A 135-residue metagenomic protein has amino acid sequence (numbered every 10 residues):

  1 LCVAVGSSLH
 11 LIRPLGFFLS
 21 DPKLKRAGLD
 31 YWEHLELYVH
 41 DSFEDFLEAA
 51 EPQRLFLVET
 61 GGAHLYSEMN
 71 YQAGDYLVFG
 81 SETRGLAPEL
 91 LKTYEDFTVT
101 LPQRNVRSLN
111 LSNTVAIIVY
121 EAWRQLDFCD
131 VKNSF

Functional and structural regions predicted by a protein language model:
L1-F135: Post-transcriptional modification and biogenesis factors for structured RNAs of the translation apparatus
